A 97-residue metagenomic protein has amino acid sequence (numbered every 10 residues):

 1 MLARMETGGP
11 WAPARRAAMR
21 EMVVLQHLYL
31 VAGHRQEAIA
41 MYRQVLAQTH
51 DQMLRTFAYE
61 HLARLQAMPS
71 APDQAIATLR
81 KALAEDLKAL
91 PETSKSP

Functional and structural regions predicted by a protein language model:
R16-A17, H34-E37, M53-L54: Structural signature of alpha-solenoid helical repeat junctions
A18-L25, Y59: TPR repeat positional signature
L25-Y29, T49, Q66: Residue at a conserved register position within TPR or TPR-like alpha-solenoid repeats
Q48-T49, L83-L90: Alpha-helical junction/boundary sensor with strong preference for TPR arrays
